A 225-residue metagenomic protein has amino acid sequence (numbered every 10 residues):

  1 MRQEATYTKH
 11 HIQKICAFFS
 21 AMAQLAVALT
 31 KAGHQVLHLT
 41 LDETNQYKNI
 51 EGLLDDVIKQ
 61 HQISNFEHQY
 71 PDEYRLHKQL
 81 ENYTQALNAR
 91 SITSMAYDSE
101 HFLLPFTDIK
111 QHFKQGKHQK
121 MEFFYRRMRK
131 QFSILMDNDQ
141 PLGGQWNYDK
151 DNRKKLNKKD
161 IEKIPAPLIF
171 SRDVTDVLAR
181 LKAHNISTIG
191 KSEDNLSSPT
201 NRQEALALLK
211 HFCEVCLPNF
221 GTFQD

Functional and structural regions predicted by a protein language model:
M1, L41-D42, H68-E73: Structural motif
M1-L41: N-terminal beta-strand-loop-alpha-helix module at the start of alpha/beta ligand-binding or catalytic domains
Q3-E4, T44, Y74, F102: Surface-exposed, flexible loop/turn segments at secondary-structure boundaries
F19-A23, K48, L206: Conserved structured core elements
V27-Q35, K59-S64, N88, L217: Short, solvent-exposed loop/edge-beta patches enriched in aromatic
D42-K48: Acidic-and-aromatic substrate-binding clefts and catalytic sites of carbohydrate-active enzymes
N49-R202: Beta-rich, aromatic/charged-enriched effector core domains that present basic-aromatic interfaces for binding
L206-D225: Gly/Thr-rich phosphate-binding loop signature of adenosyl cofactor/nucleotide-binding cores
